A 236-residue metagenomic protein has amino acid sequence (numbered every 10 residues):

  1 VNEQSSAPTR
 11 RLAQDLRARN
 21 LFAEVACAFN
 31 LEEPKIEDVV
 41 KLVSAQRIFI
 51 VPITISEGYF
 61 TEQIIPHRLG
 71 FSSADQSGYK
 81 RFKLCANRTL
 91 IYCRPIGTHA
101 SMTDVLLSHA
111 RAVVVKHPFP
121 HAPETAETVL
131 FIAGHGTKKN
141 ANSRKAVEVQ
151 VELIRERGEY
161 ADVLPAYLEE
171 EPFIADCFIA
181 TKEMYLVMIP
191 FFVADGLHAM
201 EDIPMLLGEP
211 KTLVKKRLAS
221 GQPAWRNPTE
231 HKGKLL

Functional and structural regions predicted by a protein language model:
V1-L236: Active-site-proximal alpha-helix that buttresses catalytic centers in soluble enzyme cores
